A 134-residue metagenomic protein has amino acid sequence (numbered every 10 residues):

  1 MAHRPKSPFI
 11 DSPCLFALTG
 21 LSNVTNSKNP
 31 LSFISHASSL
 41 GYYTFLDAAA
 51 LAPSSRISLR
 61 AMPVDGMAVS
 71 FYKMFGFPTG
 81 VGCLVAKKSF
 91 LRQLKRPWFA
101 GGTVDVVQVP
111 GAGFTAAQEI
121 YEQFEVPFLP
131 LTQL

Functional and structural regions predicted by a protein language model:
M1-L134: Pyridoxal 5′-phosphate
